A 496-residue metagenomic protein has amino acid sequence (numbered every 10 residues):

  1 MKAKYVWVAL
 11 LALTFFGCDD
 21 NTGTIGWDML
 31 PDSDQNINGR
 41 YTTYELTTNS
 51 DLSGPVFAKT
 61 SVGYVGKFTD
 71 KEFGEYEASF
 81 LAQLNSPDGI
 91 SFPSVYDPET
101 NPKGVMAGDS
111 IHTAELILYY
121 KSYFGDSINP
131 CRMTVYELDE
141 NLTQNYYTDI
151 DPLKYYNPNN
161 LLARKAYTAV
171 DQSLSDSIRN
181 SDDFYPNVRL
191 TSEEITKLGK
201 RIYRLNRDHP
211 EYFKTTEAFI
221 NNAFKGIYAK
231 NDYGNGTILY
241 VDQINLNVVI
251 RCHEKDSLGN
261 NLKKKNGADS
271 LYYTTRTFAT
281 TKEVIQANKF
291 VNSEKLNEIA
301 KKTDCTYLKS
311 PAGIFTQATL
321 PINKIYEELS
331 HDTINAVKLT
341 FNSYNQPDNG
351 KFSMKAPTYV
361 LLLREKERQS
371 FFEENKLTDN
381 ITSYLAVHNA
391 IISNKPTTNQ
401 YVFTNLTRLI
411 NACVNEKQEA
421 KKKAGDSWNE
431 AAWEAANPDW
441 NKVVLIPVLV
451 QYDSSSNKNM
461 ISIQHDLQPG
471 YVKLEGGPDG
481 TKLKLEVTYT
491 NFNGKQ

Functional and structural regions predicted by a protein language model:
K2-Q496: Secreted, disulfide-rich extracellular signaling modules
